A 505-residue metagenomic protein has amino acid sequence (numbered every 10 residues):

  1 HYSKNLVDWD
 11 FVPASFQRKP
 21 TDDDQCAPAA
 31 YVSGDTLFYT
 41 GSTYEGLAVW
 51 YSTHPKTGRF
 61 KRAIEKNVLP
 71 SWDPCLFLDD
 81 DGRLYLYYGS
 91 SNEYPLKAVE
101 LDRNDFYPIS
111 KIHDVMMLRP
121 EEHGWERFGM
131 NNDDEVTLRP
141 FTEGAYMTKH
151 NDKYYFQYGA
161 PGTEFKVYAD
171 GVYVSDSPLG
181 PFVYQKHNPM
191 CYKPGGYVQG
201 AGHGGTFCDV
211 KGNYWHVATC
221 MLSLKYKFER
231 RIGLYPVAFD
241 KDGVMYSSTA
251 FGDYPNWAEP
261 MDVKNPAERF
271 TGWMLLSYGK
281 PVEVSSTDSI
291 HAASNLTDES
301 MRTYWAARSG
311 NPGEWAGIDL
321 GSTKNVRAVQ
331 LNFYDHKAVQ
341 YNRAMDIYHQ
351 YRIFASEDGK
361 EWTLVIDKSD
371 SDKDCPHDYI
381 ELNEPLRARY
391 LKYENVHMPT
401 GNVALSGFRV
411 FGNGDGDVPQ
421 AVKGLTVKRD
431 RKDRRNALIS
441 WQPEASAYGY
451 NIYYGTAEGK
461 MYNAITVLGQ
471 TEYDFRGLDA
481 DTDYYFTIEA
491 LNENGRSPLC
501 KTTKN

Functional and structural regions predicted by a protein language model:
H1-T137, K149-G196, K211, T219-K264 (+2 more regions): Beta-rich carbohydrate-recognition and catalytic domains
C26-A29, W72-C75, E143-Y146, G202-G205 (+1 more regions): Beta-propeller and closely related beta-sheet repeat lectin domains
G171, H349, P376-Y379, G469-D474: Short S/T/G- and acidic-enriched coil/turn segments that sit immediately N-terminal to beta-strands in beta-sandwich
D298-I366, P376-G424, K432, Q442 (+1 more regions): Aromatic, loop-rich ligand-recognition surfaces of beta-strand-rich domains
S369-D372, N463-Q470: Short beta-strand segments within Ig-like beta-sandwich modules, predominantly Fibronectin type-III
G407, L491-N505: Extracellular fibronectin type III
R435-A447: Conserved aromatic anchor
F475-R496: Beta-strand-rich modules
